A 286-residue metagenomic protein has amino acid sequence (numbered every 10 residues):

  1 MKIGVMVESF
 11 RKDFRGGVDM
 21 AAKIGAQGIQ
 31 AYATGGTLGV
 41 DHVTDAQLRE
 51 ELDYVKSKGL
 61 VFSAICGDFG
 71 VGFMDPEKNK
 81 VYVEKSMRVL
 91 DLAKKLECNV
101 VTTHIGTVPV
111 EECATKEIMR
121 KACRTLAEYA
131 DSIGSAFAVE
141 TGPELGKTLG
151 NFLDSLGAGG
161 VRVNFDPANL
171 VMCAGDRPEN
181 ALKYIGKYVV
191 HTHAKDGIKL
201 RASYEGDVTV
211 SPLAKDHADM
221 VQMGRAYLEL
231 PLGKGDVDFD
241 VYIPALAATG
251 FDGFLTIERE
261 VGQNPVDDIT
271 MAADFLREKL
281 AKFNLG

Functional and structural regions predicted by a protein language model:
I3-V7, I29-A31, F62-G67, V101-T103 (+4 more regions): Hydrophobic faces of well-ordered beta-strands that scaffold small-molecule active sites in alpha/beta enzyme cores
D13-D19, D53-S57, V61, V71-V163 (+2 more regions): Active-site acidic/histidine proton-transfer and metal-coordination neighborhood in alpha/beta enzyme cores
R15-T34, E97: Catalytic domains of carbohydrate-active enzymes, especially glycoside hydrolases
A21, I29, V55, A93 (+6 more regions): Conserved, mostly hydrophobic/aromatic
A26, A93, C98, V189 (+1 more regions): A structural motif
G28, I65, C123-D236, G286: Acidic/histidine-rich catalytic cores of soluble enzymes
Q30-L52, G106-E111: Glycine-rich, proline-tolerant flexible connector loops at the mouths of alpha/beta enzymes
P265-L285: C-terminal helical cap(s) of enzyme catalytic domains, especially alpha/beta-barrels
